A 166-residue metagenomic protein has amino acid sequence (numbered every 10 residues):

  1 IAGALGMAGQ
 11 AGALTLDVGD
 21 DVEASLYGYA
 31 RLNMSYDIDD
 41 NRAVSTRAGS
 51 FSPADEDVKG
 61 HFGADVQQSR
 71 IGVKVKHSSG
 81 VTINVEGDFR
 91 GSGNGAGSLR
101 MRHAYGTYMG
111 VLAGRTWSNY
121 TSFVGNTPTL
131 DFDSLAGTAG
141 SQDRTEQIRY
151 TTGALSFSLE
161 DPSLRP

Functional and structural regions predicted by a protein language model:
I1-A13: Gram-negative bacterial Sec-dependent N-terminal signal peptides
T15-R165: Outer membrane beta-barrel
